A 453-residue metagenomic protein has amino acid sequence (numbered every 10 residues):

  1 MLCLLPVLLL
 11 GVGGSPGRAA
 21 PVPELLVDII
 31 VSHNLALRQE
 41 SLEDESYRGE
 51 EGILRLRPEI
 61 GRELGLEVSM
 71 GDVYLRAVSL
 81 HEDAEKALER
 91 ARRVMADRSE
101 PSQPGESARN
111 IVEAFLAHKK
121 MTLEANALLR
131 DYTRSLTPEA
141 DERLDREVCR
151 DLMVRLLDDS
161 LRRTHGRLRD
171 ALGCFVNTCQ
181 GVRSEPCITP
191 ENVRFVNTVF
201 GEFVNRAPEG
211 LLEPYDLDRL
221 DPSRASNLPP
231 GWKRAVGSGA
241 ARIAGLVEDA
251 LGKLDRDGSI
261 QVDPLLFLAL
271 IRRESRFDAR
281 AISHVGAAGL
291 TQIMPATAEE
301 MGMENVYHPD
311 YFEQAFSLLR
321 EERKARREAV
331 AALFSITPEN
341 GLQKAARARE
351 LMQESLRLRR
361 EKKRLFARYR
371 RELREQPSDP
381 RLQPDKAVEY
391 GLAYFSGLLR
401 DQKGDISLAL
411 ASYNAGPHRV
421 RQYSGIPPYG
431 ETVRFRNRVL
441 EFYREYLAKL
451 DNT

Functional and structural regions predicted by a protein language model:
L2-G11: Bacterial N-terminal signal peptides
G11, G17-P21: Boundary at the C-terminal end of the N-terminal hydrophobic targeting segment
A20-T453: Catalytic glycan-binding domains that act on GlcNAc-containing polysaccharides
